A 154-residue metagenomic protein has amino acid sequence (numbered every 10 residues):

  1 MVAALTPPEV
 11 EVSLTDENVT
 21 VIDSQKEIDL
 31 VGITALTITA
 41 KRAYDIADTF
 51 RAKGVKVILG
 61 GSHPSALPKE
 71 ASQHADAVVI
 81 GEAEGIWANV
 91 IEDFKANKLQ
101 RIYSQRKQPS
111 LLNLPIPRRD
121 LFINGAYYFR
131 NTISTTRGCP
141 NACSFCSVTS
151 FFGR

Functional and structural regions predicted by a protein language model:
V2-N113: Glycine-rich beta-alpha loop elements in corrinoid/cobalamin-binding modules across cobalamin-dependent enzymes
P115-R154: Radical SAM [4Fe-4S] cluster-binding motif and immediate context
